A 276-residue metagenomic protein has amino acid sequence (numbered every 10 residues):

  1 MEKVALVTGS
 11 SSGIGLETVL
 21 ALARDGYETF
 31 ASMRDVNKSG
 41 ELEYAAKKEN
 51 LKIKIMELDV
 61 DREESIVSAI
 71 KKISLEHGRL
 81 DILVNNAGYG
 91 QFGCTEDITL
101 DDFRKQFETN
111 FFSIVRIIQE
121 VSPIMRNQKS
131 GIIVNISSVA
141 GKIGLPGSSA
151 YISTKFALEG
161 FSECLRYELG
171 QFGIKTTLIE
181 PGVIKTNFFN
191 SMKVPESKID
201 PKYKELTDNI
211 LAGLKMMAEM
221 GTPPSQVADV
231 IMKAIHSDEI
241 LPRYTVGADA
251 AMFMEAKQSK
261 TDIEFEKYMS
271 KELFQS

Functional and structural regions predicted by a protein language model:
S11-G13: Conserved glycine-rich cofactor-binding loop
L51-K52, K72-N85, Q91: A glycine-rich helix->loop->beta "capping" turn within Rossmann-like NAD(P)(H)-dependent oxidoreductase domains
L58-S68, L100: The beta1-alpha1 cofactor-binding region of Rossmann-like NAD(H)/NADP(H)-dependent oxidoreductases
C94-T95, D102-R104: Substrate-binding pocket helix/loop in short-chain dehydrogenase/reductase
I118, T154: Active-site helix of classical SDR
S138: Residue(s) in the substrate-gating loop at a strand-loop-helix junction that position the organic substrate next
Q171-L241: SDR active-site lid
